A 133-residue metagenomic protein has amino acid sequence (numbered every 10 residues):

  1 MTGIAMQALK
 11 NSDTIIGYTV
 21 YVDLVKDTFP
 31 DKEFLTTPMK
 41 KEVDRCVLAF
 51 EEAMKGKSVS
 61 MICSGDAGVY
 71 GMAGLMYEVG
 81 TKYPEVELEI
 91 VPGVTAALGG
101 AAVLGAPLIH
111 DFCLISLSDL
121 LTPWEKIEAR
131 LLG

Functional and structural regions predicted by a protein language model:
M1-I90, V94, G99: Class I S-adenosyl-L-methionine
T14, E87, L98-G133: Beta-strand/loop-alpha-helix module characteristic of Rossmann-like adenine-cofactor folds
